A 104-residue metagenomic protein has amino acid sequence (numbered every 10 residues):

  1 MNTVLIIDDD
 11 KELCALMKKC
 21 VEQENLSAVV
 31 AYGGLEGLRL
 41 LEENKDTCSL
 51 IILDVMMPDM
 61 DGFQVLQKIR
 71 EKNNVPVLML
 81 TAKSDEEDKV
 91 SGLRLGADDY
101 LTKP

Functional and structural regions predicted by a protein language model:
K11-V29: Two-component/phosphorelay signaling modules centered on CheY-like receiver
V30, D59-M60, E86, R94: Residue-level signal for the "D+5" position in two-component response regulator receiver
V30-L50: Acidic, metal-coordinating helix/loop segments flanking the phosphotransfer/catalytic sites of two-component signaling
G33-E36, D61-Q64, I69, D88: Acidic catalytic/metal-coordinating carboxylates
E42-D46, K68-V75, L95: Conserved phosphotransfer cores of two-component systems
V55-M57: Receiver (REC) domain active-site loop signature in two-component systems and cognate sites in sensor histidine kinases
